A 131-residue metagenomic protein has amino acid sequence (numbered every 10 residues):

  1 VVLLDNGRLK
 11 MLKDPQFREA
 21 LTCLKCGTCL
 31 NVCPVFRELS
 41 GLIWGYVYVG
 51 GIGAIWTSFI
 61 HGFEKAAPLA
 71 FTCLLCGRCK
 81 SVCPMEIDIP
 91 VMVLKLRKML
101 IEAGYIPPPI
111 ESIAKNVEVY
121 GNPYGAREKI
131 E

Functional and structural regions predicted by a protein language model:
V1-L3, E131: Short hydrophobic beta-strand segments
L3-K25, G53-L75: Ferredoxin-like iron-sulfur electron-transfer modules
G7, G27, G41, G45 (+6 more regions): Residue-identity detector for glycine
T28-I55, T72, R78-M99: Iron-sulfur cluster-binding cysteine motifs and their immediate structural context in ferredoxin-like electron-transfer
I60-E131: Iron-sulfur-cluster electron-transfer modules
